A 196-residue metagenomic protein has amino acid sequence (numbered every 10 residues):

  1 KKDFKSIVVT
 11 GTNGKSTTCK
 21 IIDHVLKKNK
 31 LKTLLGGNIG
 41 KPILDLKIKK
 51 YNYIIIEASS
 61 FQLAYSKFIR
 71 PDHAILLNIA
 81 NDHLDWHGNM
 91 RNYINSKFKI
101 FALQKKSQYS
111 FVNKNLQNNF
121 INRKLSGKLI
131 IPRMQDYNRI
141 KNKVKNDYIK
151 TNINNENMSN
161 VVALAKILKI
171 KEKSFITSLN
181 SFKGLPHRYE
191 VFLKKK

Functional and structural regions predicted by a protein language model:
K1-F111, N118-K128: Phosphate-binding loop of NTP-binding sites
H87-I94, R123-K196: Adenine nucleotide phosphate-binding catalytic loops in nucleotide-utilizing enzymes
V112-L116, R133-Q135: Structural motif
